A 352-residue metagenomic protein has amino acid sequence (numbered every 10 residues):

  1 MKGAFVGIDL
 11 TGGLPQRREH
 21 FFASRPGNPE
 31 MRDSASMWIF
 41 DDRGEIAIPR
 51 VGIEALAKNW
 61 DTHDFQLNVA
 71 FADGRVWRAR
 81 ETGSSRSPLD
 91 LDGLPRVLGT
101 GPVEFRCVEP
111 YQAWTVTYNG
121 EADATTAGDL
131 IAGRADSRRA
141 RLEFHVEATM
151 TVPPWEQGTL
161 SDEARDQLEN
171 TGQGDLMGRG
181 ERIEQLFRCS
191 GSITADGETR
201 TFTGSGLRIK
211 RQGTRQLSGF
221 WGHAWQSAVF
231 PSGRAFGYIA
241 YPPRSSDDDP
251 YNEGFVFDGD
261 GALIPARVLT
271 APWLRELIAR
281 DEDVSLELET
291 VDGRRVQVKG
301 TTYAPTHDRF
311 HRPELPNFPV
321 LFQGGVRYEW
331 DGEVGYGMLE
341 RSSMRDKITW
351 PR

Functional and structural regions predicted by a protein language model:
M1-R352: Structured soluble/peripheral alpha/beta segments that form catalytic or ligand/cofactor-binding pockets
